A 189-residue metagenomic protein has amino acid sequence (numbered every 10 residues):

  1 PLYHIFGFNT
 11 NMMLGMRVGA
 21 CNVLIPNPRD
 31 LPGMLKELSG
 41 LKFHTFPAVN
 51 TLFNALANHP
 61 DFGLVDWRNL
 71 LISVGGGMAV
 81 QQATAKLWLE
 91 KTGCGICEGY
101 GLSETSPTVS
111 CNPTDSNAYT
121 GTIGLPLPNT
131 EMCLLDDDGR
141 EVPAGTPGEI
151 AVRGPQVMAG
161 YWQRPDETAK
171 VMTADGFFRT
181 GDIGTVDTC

Functional and structural regions predicted by a protein language model:
P1-I25, A48, L56: Conserved AMP-binding loop of ANL adenylate-forming enzymes
R17-A20, L35, F43-A48, A57-Y119 (+2 more regions): Gly/Ser/Thr-rich phosphate-binding loop
T51-F53, V80, V157: Alpha-helix capping/helix-boundary segments
L125-N129, F178: Short coil-to-beta-strand transition motifs
E131-M132, I183: Generic short beta-strand
R140-G145, E149-C189: Conserved ATP-binding/catalytic segment of the ANL
